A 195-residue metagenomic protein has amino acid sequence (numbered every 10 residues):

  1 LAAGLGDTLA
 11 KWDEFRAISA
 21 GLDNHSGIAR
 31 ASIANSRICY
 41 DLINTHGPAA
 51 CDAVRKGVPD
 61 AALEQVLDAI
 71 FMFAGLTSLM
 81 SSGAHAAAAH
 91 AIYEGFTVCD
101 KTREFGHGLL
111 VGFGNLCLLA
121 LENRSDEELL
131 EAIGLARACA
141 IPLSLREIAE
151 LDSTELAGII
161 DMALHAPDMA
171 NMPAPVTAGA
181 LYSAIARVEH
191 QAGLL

Functional and structural regions predicted by a protein language model:
L1-N35: A glycine/threonine-rich phosphate-anchoring loop and its flanking beta-alpha core in nucleotide/phosphate-binding
L5, L9, L63-A74, N115 (+4 more regions): Short alpha-helical scaffolding segments that buttress acidic/His motifs in well-ordered protein cores
L9-D13, A17, L110-L116, A163-D168: A short, terminal or domain-edge coil/loop segment
W12-A20, A50, F73, C139 (+1 more regions): A short secondary-structure junction motif
E14, I18, D52, G75 (+2 more regions): A generic secondary-structure boundary signal that marks alpha-helix termini
H25-G134: Active-site segments that bind and position negatively charged phosphate/pyrophosphate groups
R124-L195: C-terminal charged capping/lid subdomain of soluble metabolic enzymes
